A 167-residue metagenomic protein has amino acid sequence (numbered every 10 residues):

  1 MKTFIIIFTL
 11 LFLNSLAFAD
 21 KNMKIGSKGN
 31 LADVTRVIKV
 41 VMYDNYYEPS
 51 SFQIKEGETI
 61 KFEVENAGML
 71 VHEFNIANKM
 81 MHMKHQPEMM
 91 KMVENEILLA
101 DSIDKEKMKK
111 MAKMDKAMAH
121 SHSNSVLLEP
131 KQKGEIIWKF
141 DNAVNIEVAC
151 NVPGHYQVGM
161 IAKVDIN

Functional and structural regions predicted by a protein language model:
F4-L13: Sec-dependent N-terminal signal peptides
S15-A19: Sec/Tat signal peptide C-region and signal peptidase I cleavage site
D20-S27, Y46, M69-V71, I103-K105 (+2 more regions): Extracellular/periplasmic metallocenter environments
N30-T59: N-terminal edge beta-strand
V64-G68: Asparagine-centered strand-capping/turn motif at beta-strand->loop junctions
E73-A77: Beta-strand signatures of extracellular beta-sandwich domains
N78-K84, I166-N167: Short edge-strand/loop segments of extracellular domains
H85-M108: Extracellular/luminal beta-rich ligand-recognition and adhesion surfaces characterized by aromatic-Gly/Pro-enriched
